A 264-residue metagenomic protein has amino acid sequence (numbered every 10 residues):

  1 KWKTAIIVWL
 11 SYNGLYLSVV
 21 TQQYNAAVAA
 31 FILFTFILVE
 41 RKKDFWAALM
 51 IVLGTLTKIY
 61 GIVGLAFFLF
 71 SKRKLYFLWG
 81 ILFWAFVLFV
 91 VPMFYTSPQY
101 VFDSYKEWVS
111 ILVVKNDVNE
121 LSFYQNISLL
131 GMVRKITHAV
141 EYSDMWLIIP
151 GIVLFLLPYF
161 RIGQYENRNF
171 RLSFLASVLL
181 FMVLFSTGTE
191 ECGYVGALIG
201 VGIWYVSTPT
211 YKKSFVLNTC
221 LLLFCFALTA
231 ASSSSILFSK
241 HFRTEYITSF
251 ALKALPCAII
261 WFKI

Functional and structural regions predicted by a protein language model:
K1-W46, S71-E191: Primarily membrane-embedded glycan-assembly and transfer machineries that use lipid-linked glycans
V8, I51-G54, G80-F86, S173-M182 (+2 more regions): Central hydrophobic cores of alpha-helical transmembrane segments in multi-pass integral membrane proteins
N13, I37, M182-V183, G202 (+2 more regions): Alpha-helical transmembrane segments of multi-pass membrane proteins
E40, I62-V63, F67, L88-V90 (+3 more regions): Alpha-helical membrane-embedding segments and immediately adjacent membrane-interface amphipathic helices
A48-I51, P98-E107, E191-I199, K213-L222 (+1 more regions): A cytosolic-side transmembrane-helix exit/cap motif
I51-F68, S186-G193: Transmembrane helices and adjacent periplasmic/lumenal helix-loop junctions of polyprenol-phosphate-dependent
E190-S207, A254-L255: Hydrophobic/aromatic-rich transmembrane helices and adjacent perimembrane loops
Y205-I264: Aromatic-enriched
